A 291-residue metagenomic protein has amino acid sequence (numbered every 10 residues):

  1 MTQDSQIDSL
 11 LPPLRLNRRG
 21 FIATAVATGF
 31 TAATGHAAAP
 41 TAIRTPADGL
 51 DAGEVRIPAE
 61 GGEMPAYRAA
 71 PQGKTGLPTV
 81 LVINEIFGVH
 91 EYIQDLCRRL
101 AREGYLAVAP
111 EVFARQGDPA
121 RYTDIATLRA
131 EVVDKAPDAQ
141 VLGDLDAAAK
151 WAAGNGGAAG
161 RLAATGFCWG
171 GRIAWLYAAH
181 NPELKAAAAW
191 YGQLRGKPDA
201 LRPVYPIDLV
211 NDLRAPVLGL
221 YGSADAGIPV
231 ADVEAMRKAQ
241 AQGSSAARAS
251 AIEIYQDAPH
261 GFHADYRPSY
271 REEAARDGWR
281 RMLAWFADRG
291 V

Functional and structural regions predicted by a protein language model:
M1-L16: N-terminal secretory signal peptides
L16-T31: N-terminal export leaders
P40-Q72: N-terminal cap/lid segment of alpha/beta-hydrolase-fold proteins
L77-E85: Short beta-strand element of the alpha/beta-hydrolase
T123-T165: Gly/Ser-rich "nucleophile elbow"/oxyanion-hole loop immediately N-terminal to the catalytic nucleophile in hydrolases
A147-L209: Primarily recognizes the serine-hydrolase "nucleophile elbow" in alpha/beta-hydrolase and SGNH/GDSL folds
L213, G219-Y221: Short beta-strand/loop motif that positions the catalytic acidic residue of the alpha/beta-hydrolase fold
A246-V291: C-terminal catalytic histidine-bearing segment of alpha/beta-hydrolase fold enzymes
